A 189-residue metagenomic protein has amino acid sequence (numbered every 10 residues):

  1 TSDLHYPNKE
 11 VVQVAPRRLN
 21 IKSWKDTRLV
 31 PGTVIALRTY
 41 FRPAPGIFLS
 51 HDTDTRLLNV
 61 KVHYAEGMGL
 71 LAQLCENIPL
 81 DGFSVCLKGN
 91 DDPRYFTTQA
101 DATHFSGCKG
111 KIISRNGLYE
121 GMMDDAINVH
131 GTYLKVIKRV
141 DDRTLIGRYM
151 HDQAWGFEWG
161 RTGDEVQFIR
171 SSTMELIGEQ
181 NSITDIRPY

Functional and structural regions predicted by a protein language model:
T1-A44, G82-F105, D124-A154, G160-Y189: Acidic/polar low-complexity surface segments
L29, D54-V60, N77-F83, K111-G117: All-beta strand scaffolds that present successive hydrophobic residues in beta-strands
R38-R42, D52, V62-H63, C108-G110: Short linear interaction motifs
S50-H51, M68-L74, S114-L118: Short, T/G/N/S-enriched strand-turn elements that build extracellular solenoid repeat scaffolds
G107-G121, I169: Repeat-solenoid scaffold signature
